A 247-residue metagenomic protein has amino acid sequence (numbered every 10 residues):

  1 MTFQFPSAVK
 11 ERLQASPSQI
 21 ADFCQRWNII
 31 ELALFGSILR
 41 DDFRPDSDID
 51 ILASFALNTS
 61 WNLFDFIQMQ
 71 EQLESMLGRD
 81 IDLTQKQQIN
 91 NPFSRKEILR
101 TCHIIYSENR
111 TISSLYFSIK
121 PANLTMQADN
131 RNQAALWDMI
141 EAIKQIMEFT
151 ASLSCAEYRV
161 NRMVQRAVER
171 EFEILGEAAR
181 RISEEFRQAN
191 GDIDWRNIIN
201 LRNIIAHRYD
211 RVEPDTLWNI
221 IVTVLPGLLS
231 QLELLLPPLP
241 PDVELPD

Functional and structural regions predicted by a protein language model:
F3, S7-A8, Q14-Q25, I29-A33 (+4 more regions): Solvent-exposed interaction patches of small proteins and small membrane subunits
D41-D46: Short glycine-biased active-site loop of nucleotidyltransferases that positions the nucleotide triphosphate and helps
D50-L52: Short, well-ordered beta-strand segments
